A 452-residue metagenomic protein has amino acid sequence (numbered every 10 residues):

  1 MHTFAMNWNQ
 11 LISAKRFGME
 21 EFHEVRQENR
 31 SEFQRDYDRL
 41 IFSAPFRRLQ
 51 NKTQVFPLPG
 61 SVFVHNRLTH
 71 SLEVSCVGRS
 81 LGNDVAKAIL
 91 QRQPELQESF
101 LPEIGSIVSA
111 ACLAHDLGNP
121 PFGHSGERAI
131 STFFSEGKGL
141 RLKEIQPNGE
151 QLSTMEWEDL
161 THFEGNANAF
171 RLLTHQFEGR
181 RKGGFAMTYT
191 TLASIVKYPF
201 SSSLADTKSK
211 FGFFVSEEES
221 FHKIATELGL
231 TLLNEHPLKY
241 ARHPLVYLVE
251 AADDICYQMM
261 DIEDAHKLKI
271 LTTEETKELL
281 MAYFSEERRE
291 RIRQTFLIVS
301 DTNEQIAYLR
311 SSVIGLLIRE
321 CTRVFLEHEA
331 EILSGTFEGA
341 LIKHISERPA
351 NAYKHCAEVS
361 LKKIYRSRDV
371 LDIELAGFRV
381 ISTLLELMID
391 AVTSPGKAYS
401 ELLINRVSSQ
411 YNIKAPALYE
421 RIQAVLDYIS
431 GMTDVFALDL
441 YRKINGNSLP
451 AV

Functional and structural regions predicted by a protein language model:
H2-N29, I41-K52, S61, L72 (+4 more regions): Sequence-structural signature of the catalytic-core scaffold of metal-dependent phosphohydrolases that act on
Q34-R47, I345-A352: Acidic, low-complexity proline/glycine-rich segments
F46-Q50, G139, E178-G183, S201-A205 (+10 more regions): Intrinsically disordered or highly flexible coil/loop and linker segments, enriched in small and charged/polar residues
K52-V62, V359-I364: A short small-residue
H65-L68: Low-complexity, highly charged intrinsically disordered N-terminal segments that act as targeting/localization
E73, Y247, A251-D254, V313 (+7 more regions): Charged, amphipathic alpha-helical oligomerization/scaffolding segments
L326-S408: Substrate-recognition/cap regions that form aromatic- and gly/pro-loop-enriched pockets for small-molecule ligands
S394, E401-L449: C-terminal amphipathic alpha-helical interaction region
